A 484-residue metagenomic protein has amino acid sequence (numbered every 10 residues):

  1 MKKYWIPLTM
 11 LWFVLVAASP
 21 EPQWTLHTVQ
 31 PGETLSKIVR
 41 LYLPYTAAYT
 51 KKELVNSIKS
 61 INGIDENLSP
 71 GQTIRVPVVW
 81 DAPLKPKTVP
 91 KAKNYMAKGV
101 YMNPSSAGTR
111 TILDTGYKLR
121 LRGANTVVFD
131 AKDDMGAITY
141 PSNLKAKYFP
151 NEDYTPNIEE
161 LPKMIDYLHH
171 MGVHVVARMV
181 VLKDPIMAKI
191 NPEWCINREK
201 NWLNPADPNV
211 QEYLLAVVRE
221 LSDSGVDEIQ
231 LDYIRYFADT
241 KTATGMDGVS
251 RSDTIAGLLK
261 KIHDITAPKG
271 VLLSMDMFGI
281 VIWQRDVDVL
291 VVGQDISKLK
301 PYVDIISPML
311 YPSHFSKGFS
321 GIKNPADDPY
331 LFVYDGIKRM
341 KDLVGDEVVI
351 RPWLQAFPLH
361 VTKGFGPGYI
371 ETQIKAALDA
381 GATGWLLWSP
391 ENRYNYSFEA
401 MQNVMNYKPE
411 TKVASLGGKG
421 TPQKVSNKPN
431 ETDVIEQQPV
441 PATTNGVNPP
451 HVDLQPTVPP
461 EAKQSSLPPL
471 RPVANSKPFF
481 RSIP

Functional and structural regions predicted by a protein language model:
S19-A47: Primarily a LysM-type cell-wall glycan-binding module
K52, T126-V128, N157-C195, Q230: Glycine-rich, aromatic-flanked loop segments that form ligand/cofactor-binding clefts across common enzyme folds
T88-A107, I165-D166, A177-S224: Active-site-adjacent "subsite" loops/lids of carbohydrate-active enzymes
L113-A137, D223-E228, Y302-I305, A380-G384: Catalytic domains of carbohydrate-active enzymes, especially glycoside hydrolases
R122-P156, A238-G245, M401: Aromatic-lined carbohydrate-binding/catalytic grooves of carbohydrate-active enzymes
V128-D130, N204-A206, Y213-D247: Active-site groove signature of glycoside hydrolases
V249-M277, I282-R285, V291-L359: Glycoside hydrolase catalytic-domain groove-lining segments
V303-F315, P329-Y330, R339, D346-G417 (+1 more regions): Substrate-binding cleft of secreted/luminal carbohydrate-active enzymes
